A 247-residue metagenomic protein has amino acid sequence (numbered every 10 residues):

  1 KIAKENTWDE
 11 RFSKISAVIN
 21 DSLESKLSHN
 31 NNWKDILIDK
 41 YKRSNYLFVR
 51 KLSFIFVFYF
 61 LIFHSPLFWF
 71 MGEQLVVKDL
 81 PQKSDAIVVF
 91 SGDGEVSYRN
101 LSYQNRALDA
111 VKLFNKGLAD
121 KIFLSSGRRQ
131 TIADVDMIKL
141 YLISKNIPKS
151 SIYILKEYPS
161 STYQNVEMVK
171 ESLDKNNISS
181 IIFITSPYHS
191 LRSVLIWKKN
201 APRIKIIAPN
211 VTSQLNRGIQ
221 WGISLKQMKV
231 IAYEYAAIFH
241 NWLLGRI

Functional and structural regions predicted by a protein language model:
K1-L52: C-terminal amphipathic helix plus adjacent low-complexity, charged tail appended to glycosyltransferase catalytic
A3, F114, L173, F239-L243: Hydrophobic residues in alpha-helical segments
D9-S16, A107, V111, V166 (+2 more regions): Short, amphipathic alpha-helical "lid/cap" segments that border enzyme active or binding sites
K26-N45, V57, P202-M228: Compositionally biased, charge-rich terminal segments
D35-Q82, A236: N-terminal membrane-anchoring alpha-helices
P66-L225: A structural signal for short, hydrophobic/glycine-enriched beta-strand patches
F68-Q74, I223-I247: A transmembrane-helix-recognition feature enriched in membrane-embedded lipid enzymes and envelope glyco-/phospholipid
